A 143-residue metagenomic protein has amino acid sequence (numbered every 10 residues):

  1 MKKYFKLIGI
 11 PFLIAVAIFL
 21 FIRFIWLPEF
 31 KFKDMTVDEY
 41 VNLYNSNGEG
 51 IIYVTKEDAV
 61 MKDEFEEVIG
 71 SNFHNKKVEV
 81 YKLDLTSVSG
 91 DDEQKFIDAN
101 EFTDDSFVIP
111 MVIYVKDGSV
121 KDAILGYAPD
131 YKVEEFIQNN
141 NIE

Functional and structural regions predicted by a protein language model:
M1-Y4: Positively charged n-region of N-terminal signal peptides that target proteins for export
K6-F24: Hydrophobic membrane-insertion alpha-helices, especially the h-region of bacterial N-terminal signal peptides
L20-M35: Sec-dependent signal peptide cleavage junction
L27-P28, V37-N47, K82-G90: Short alpha-helical interface patches
P28, E57, K121: Conserved short-loop catalytic and cofactor-binding motifs
E39-V78: Local sequence-structure signature of Cys/Sec-based thiol-disulfide redox active-site neighborhoods
E79-D122, G126-E143: Thioredoxin-like thiol-disulfide oxidoreductase module
